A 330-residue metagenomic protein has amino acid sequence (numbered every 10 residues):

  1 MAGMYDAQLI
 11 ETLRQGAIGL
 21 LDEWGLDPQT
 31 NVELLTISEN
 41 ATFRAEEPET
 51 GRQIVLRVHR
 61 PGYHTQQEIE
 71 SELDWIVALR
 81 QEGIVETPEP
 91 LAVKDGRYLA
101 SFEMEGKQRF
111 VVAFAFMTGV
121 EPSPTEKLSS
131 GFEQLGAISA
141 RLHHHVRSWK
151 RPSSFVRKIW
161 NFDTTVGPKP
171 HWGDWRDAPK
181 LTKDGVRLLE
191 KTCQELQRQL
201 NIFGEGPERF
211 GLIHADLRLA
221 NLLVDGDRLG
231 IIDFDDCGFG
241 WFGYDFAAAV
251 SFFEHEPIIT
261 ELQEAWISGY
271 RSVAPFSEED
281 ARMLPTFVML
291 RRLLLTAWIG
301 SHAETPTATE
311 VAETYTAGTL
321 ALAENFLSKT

Functional and structural regions predicted by a protein language model:
M1-P28: Juxta-kinase regulatory segment immediately upstream of eukaryotic protein kinase catalytic domains
A2-Y5, L295-T330: ATP/Mg2+ or Mg2+-diphosphate-binding catalytic cores that bind nucleotide phosphates or diphosphates via glycine-rich
W24-E46: ATP-binding glycine-rich phosphate-binding loop
S38-L56, P90, Q197-G243: Active-site acidic catalytic loop and adjacent metal/ATP-binding pocket of ATP-dependent phosphoryl transfer enzymes
E47-R151: ATP-binding pocket architecture of kinase catalytic cores
P61, G96, K107-T125, P170-K180 (+1 more regions): A glycine-centered beta->alpha junction motif in the catalytic cores of kinase/phosphotransferase enzymes
K94, P122-R187, E208-F210: A cross-family kinase active-site recognition segment
F242-P275, R291-T307: Active-site activation/catalytic loop segments of kinase-like enzymes and analogous catalytic loops in related
